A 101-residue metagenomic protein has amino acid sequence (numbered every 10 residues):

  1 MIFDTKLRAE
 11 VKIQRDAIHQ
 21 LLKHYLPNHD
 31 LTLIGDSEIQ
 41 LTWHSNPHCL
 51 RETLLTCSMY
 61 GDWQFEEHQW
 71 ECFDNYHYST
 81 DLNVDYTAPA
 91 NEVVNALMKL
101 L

Functional and structural regions predicted by a protein language model:
M1-F3, M98-L101: Short intrinsically disordered terminal tails
M1-P47, W70-H77: Negatively charged, low-complexity tracts enriched in Asp/Glu with abundant Ser/Thr
K23, C49-R51, K99: Surface-exposed charge patches in extracellular/virion surface proteins
P47-A88: Intrinsically disordered, low-complexity regulatory segments enriched in Ser/Thr/Pro and charged residues
E92-L97: A short, charged, amphipathic alpha-helix used as a generic interaction element across diverse proteins
